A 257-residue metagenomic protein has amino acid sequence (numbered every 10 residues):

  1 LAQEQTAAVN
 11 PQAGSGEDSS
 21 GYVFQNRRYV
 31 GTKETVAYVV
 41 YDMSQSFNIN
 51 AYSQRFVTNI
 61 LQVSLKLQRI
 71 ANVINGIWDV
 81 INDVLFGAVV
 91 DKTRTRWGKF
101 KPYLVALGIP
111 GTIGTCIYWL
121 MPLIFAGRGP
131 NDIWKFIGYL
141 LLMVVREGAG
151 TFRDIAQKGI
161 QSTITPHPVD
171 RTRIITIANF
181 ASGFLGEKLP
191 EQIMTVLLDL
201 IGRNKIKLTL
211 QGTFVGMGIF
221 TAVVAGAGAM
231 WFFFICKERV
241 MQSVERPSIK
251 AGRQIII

Functional and structural regions predicted by a protein language model:
A2-I257: Membrane-embedded alpha-helical bundles of multi-pass transporters/translocases, especially carrier/permease families
